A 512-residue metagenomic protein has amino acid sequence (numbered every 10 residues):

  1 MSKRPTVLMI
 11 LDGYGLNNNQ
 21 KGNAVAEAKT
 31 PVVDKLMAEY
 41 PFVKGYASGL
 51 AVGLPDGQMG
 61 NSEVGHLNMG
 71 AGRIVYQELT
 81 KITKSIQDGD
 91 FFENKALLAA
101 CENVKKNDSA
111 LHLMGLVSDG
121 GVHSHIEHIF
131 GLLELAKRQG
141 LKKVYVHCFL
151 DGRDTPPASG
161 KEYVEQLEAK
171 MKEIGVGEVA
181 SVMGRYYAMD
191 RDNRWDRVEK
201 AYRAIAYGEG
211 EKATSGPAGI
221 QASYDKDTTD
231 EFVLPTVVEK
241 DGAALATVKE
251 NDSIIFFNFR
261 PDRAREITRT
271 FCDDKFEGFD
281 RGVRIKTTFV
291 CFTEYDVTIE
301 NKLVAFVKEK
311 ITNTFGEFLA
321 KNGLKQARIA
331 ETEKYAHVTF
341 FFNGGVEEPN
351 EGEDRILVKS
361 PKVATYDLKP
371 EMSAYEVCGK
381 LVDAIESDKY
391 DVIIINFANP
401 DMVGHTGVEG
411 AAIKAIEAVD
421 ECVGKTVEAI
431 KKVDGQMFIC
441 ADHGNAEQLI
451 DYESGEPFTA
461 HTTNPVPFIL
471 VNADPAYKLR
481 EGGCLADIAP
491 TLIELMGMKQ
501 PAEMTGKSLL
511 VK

Functional and structural regions predicted by a protein language model:
M1-K512: Feature captures the catalytic ectodomains and active-site-proximal regions of enzymes that hydrolyze or transfer
